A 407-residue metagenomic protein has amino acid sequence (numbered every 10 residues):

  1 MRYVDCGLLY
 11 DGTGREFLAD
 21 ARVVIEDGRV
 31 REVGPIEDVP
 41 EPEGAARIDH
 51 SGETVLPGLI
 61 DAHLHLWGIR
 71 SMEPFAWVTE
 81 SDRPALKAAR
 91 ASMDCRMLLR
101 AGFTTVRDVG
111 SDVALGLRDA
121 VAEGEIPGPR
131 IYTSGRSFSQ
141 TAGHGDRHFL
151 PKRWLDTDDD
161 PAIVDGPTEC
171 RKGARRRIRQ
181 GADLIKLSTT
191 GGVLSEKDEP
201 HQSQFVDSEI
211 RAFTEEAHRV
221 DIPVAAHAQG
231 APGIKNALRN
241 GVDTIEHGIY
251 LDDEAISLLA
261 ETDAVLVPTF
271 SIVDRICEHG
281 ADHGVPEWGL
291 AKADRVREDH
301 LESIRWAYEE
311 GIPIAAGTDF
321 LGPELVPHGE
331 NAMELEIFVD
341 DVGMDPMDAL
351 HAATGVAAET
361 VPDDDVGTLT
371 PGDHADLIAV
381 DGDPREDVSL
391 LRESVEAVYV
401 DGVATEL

Functional and structural regions predicted by a protein language model:
M1-P42, V55, P384-S389, V403: N-terminal metal-binding scaffold of metallo-dependent hydrolase/deaminase domains
G7, D11, A353-G355, P371-L407: C-terminal cap of metal-dependent C-N hydrolases
E53-E123, T141-D146, S208, N240: Metal-associated gating/positioning segment near the N- to mid-region
R70-E73, S195-E196, I234-N240, I272-V285 (+3 more regions): Histidine/acidic-residue-rich catalytic or RNA/ligand-binding cores of hydrolases and nuclease-related proteins
A76-A89, F149-K172, P223: Active-site mouth loops of central-metabolism enzymes
A89-L117, P127-S137, A182-S195, P223 (+3 more regions): Divalent metal-dependent hydrolysis catalytic cores, especially in the metallo-beta-lactamase
E169-L266, D282-H283, D294-I314: Histidine/acidic residue-rich metal-binding segments in metalloenzymes
R219-P223, W288, E298-D383: His/Asp/Glu-enriched, well-ordered alpha-helical/loop segment that forms or immediately abuts the divalent-metal
